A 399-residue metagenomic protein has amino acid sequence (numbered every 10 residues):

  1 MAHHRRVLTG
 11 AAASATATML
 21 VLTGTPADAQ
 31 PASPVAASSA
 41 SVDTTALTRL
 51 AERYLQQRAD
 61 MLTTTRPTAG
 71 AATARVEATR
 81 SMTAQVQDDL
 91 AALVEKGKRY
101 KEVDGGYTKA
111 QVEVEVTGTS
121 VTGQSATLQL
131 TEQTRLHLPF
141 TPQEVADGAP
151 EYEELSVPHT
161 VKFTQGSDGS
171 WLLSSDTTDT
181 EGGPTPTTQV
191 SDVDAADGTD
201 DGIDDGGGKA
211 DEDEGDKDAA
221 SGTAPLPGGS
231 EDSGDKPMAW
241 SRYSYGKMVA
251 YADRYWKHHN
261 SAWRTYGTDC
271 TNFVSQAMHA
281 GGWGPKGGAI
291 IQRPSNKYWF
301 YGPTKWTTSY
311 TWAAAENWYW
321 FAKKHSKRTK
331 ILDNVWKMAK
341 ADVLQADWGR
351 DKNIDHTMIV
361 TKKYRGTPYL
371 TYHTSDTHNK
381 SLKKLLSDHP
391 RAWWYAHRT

Functional and structural regions predicted by a protein language model:
M1-P31: Secretory targeting and sorting signals
P34-V103, R254, H258-D269, Q276-G281: Core segments of small alpha/beta cavity-forming domains
A78-A92, Y245-S326, K330-I331: Secreted/periplasmic proteins that engage bacterial cell-wall peptidoglycan
L93-Q143: Surface-exposed, charged secondary-structure patches
T122-A126, F300-P368: ...with weaker cross-activation on analogous glycine-rich loops/strands in unrelated enzymes
G148-G202, G207-G208, P368-H373: Short beta-strand edge/turn micro-motifs at domain boundaries
D194-T268: Active-site-adjacent structural segments surrounding the nucleophilic cysteine of cysteine proteases and isopeptidases
Y369-S375, K384-T399: Low-complexity, Gly/Ser/Thr/Pro-rich intrinsically disordered linker/tail segments
